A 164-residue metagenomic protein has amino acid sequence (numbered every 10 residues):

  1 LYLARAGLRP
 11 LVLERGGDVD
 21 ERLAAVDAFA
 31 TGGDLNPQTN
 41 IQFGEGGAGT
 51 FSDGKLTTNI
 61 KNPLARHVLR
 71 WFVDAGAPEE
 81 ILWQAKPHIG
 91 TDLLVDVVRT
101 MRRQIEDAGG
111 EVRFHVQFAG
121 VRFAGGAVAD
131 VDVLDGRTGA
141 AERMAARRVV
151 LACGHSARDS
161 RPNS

Functional and structural regions predicted by a protein language model:
L1-F51, K55, N59-W71, A75-N163: Residues forming the flavin
